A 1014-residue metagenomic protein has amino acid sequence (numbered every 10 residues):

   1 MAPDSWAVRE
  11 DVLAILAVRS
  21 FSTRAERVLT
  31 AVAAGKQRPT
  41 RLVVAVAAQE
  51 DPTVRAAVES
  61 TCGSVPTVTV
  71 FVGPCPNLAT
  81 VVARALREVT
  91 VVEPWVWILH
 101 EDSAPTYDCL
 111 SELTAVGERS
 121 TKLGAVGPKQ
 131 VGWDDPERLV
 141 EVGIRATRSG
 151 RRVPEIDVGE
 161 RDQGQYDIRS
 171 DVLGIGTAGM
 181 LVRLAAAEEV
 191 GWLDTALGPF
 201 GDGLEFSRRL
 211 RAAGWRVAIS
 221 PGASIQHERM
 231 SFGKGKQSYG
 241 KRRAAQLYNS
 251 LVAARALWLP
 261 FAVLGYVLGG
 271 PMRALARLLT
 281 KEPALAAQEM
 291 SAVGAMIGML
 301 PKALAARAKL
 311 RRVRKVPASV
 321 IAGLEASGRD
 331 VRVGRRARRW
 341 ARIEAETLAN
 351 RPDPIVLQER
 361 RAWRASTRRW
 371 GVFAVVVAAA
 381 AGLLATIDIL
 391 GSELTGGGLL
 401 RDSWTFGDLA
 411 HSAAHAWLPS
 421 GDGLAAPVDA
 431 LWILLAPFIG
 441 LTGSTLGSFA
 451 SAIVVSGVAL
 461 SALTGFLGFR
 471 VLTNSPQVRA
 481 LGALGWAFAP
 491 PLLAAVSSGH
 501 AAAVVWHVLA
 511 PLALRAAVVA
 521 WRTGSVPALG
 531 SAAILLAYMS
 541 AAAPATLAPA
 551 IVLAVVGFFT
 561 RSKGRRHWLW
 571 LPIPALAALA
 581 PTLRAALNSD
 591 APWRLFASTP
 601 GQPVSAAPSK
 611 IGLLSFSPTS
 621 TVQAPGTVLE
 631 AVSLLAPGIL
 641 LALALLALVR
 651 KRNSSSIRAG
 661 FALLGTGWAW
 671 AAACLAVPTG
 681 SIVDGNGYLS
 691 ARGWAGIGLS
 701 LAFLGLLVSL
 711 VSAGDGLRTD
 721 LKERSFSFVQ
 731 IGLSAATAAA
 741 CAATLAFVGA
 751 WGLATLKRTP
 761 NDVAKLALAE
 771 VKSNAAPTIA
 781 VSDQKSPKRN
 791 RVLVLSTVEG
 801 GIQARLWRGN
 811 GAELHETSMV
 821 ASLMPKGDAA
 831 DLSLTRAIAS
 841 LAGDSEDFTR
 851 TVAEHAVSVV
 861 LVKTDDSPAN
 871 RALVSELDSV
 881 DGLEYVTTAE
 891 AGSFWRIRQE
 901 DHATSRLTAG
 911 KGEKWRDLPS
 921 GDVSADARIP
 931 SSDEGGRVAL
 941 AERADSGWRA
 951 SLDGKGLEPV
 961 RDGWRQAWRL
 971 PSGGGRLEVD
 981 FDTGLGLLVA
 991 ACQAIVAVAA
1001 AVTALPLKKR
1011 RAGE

Functional and structural regions predicted by a protein language model:
T30-P39: Short, acidic, metal-binding catalytic loop of nucleotide-sugar glycosyltransferases
A104-A146: Conserved donor NDP-sugar-binding/catalytic core segment of glycosyltransferases
A212-P301: Active-site-adjacent helix/loop segment of glycosyltransferases that harbors family-specific signature motifs
S224, V458-L467, V471, Q477-S562 (+2 more regions): Membrane-embedded helix bundles of polyisoprenyl
Q358, L571-S654, L766-I779: Periplasmic/ER-lumenal interhelical loops and adjacent helix-loop junctions in multi-pass membrane proteins
L384-P511, A516, A950: Active-site lumenal/periplasmic loops and adjacent helix-entry segments of GT-C-fold, multi-pass membrane
Q784-H855, D945-S946: Extracytoplasmic/lumenal acceptor-recognition loop(s) of multi-pass membrane glycoenzymes
H902-E1014: Active-site-proximal, structured, solvent-exposed surfaces of multi-pass membrane proteins that position macromolecular
